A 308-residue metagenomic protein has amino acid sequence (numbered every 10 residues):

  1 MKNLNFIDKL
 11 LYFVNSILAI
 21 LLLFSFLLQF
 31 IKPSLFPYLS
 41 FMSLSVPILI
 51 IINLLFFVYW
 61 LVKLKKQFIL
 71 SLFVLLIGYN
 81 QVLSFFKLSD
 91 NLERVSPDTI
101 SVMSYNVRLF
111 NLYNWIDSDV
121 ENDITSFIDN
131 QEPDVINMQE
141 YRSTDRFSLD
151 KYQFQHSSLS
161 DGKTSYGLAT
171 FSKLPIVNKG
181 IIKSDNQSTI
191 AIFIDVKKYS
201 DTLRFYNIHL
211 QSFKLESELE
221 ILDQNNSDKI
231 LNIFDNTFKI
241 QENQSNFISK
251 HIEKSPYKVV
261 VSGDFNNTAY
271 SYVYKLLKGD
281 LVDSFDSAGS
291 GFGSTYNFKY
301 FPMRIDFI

Functional and structural regions predicted by a protein language model:
M1-L149: N-terminal, active-site-proximal structural segment of metallo-dependent hydrolase catalytic domains
S34-L44, S157-T170, F234-S255, V259-V260 (+1 more regions): Active site of divalent-metal-dependent phosphoester/diester hydrolases
L75-P97, N122-S126, D134-E216: Structured beta-strand-rich core segments of catalytic domains in phosphoester-bond hydrolases
S101-V107, V120-R146, I194, F205-I208 (+2 more regions): Active-site beta-strand/loop signature of hydrolases that rely on acidic residues for catalysis
S104-D119, K214-T237: Acidic/histidine-rich helix-loop elements that form or flank divalent-metal/phosphate-binding sites at the catalytic
Y113-S118, I182-K183, N297-K299: Short, solvent-exposed loop/turn segments at secondary-structure boundaries
V120-E121, Y152-Q155, L222, L277-D280: Glycine-rich, phosphate-binding/catalytic loops in enzymes
S148-K151, L219, Y272-K275: Short amphipathic alpha-helical segments
